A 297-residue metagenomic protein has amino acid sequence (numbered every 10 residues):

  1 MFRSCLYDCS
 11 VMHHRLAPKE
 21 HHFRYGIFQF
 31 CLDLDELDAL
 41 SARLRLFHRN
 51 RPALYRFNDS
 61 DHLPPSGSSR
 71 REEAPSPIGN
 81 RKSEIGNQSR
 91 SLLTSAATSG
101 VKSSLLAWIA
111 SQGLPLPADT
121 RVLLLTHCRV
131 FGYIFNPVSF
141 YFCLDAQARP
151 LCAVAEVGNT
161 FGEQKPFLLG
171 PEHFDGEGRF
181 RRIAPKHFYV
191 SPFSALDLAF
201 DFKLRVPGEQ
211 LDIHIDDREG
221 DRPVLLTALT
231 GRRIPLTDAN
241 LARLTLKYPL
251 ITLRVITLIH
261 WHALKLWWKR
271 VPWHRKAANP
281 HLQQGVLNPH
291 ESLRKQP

Functional and structural regions predicted by a protein language model:
M1-G67, T98-P297: Mature, function-bearing regions of proteins
P65-G100: Intrinsic disorder/low-complexity segments
